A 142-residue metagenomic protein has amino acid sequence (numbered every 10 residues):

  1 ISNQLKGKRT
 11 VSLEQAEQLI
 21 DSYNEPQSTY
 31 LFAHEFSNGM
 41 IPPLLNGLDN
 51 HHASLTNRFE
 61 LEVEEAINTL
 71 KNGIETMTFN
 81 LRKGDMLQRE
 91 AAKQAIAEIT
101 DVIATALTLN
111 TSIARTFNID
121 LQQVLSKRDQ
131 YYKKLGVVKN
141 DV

Functional and structural regions predicted by a protein language model:
I1-V11: Recognition helix of helix-turn-helix/homeodomain-like DNA-binding domains that insert into the DNA major groove
L13-Y30: DNA major-groove recognition helix of helix-turn-helix/homeodomain DNA-binding modules
S28-F32, R115-N118: Short, solvent-exposed secondary-structure capping/transition elements
Y30-R58, Q123-V142: Short, charged recognition helix plus adjacent turn of helix-turn-helix-like nucleic-acid-binding domains
F36-A104, T108-T111: Helix-turn-helix/homeodomain-like alpha-helical modules used for DNA recognition and transcription-factor dimerization
R89-T100, L107-V142: Extended, charged low-complexity alpha-helical coiled-coils and adjacent intrinsically disordered tails
